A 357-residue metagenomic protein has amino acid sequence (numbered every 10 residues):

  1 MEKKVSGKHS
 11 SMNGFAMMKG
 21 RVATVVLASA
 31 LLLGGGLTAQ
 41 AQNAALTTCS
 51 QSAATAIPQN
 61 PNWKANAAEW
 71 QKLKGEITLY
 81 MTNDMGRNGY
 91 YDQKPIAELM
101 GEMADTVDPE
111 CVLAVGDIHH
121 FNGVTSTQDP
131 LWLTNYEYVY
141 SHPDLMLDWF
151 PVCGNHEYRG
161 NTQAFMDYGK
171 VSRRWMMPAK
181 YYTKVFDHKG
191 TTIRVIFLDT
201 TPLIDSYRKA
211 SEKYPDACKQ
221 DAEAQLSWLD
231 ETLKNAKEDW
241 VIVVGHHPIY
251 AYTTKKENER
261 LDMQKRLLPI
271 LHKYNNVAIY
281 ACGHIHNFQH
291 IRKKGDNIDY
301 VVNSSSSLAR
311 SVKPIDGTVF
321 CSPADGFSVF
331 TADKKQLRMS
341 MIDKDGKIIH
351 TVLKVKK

Functional and structural regions predicted by a protein language model:
V5-V26: Bacterial N-terminal signal peptides that target proteins for export
T24-G34: Bacterial N-terminal signal peptides
A39-A41: Boundary at the C-terminal end of the N-terminal hydrophobic targeting segment
N43-P130: N-terminal active-site segment of His-dependent metallophosphoesterases
T48-A65, G123-W240, K256-I279, I285-L337: Extended active-site neighborhood of metal-dependent phosphoesterases/phosphodiesterases
L79-M81, V112-A114, P151, V243 (+1 more regions): Residue-level marker for buried hydrophobic side chains located in beta-strands that build the well-ordered beta-sheet
D84, G116-D117, G154-N155, L198 (+2 more regions): Active-site glycine-centered loops adjacent to acidic/histidine catalytic or metal-binding residues that shape
S340-H350: Short, solvent-exposed aromatic-acidic interface loops
